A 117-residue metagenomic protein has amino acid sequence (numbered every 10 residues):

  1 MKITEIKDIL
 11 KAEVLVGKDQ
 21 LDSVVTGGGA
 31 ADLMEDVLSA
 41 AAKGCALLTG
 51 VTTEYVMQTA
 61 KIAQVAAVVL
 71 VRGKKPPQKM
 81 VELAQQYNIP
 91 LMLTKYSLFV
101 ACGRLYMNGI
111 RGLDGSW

Functional and structural regions predicted by a protein language model:
M1-K18: N-terminal, charge-rich interaction modules
D22-S23, G27-A46, G50-W117: Feature captures the catalytic cores and cofactor-binding loops of soluble hydro-lyases/lyases that act on carboxylate
